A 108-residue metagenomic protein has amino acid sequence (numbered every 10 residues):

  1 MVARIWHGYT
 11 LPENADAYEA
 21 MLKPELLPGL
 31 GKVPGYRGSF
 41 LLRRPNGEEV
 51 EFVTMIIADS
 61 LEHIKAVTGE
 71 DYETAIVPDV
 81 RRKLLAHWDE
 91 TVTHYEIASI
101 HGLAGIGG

Functional and structural regions predicted by a protein language model:
A3-Y9, F40-D71: Short, well-ordered beta-strand segments in beta-rich or mixed alpha/beta enzyme and ligand-binding folds
W6, Y18, Y36, F52 (+2 more regions): Aromatic side chains
Y9-L22: Short, surface-exposed ligand-recognition loops at beta-strand->loop->(often short) alpha-helix junctions that present
L11, G38, Y72, G105-G108: Polar low-complexity intrinsically disordered regions enriched in Ser/Thr and small residues
N14-D16, E62-I64, I100: Residue-level signal for secondary-structure boundary sites
P24-Y36, I57-H94: An amphipathic, aromatic/His-enriched active-site/gating alpha helix that lines ligand/cofactor pockets
F40-V50, V77-G108: Glycine-rich beta-strand-turn "strand-cap" elements at beta-sheet edges
